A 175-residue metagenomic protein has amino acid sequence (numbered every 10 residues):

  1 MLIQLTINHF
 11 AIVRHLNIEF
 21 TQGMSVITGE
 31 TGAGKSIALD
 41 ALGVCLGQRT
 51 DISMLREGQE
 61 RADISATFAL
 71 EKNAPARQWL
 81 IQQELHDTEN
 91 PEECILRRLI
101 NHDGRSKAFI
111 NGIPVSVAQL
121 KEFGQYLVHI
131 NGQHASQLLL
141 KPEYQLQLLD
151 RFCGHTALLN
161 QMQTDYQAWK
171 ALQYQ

Functional and structural regions predicted by a protein language model:
I3-I7, A11-W169: Gly/Lys-enriched N-terminal cap/neck module of very large, oligomeric protein machines
Y174-Q175: Charged, heptad-repeat coiled-coil alpha-helices that serve as long linker/dimerization "arms" in large NTP-dependent
